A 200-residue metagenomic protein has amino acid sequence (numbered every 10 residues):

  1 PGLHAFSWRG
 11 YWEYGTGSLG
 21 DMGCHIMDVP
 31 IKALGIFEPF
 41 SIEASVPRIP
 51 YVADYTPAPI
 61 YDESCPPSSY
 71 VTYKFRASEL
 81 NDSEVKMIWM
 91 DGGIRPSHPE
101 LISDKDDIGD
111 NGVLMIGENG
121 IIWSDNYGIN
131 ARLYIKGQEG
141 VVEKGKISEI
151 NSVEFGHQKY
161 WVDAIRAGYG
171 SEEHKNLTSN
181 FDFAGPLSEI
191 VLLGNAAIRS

Functional and structural regions predicted by a protein language model:
P1-Y169, L177-N180, P186-S200: Glycine-rich, aromatic-lined ligand/substrate-binding cores of catalytic and carbohydrate-binding domains
